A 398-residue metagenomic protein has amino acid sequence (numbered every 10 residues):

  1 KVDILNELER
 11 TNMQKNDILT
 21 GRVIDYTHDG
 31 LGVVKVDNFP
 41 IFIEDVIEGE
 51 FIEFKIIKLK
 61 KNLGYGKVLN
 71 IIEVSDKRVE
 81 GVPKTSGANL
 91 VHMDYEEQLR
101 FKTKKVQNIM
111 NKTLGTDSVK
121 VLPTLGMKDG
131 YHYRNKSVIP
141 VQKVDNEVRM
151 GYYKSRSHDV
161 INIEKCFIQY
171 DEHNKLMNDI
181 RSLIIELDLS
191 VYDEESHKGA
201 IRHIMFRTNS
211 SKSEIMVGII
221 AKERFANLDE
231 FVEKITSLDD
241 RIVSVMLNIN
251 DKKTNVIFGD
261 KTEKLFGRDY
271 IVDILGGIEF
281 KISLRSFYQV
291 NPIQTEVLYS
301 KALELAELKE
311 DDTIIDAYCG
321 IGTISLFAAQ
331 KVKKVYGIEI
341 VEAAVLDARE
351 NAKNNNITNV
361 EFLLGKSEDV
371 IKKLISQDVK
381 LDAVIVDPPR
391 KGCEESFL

Functional and structural regions predicted by a protein language model:
I4, L8-D17, H28-G30, A226-L398: Rossmann-like S-adenosyl-L-methionine
I4-P83, T116-D117: Terminal RNA-binding accessory module
G32-D37, G151-K154, G218-I220, A348: Short, acidic/hydrophobic/Gly-rich beta-strand patch recurrent on exposed beta strands that often constitutes part
G49, Q169, N291: Short, conserved phosphate/pyrophosphate- and ester-handling motifs at nucleotide-, phospho-/glycolipid
K55-L59, P140-V144, R207-S211: Short beta-strand micro-motifs enriched in acidic
L69-D76, K84-S190, F225: Extended interfacial segments that mediate partner engagement and assembly in macromolecular machines
L122-G130, E194-E195, R202-H203, R207: Short, solvent-exposed loop/turn elements at beta->coil junctions and helix N-caps that rim active or binding pockets
F206, K212-K222, E279-S283, A383: Short, aliphatic-rich beta-strand segments
